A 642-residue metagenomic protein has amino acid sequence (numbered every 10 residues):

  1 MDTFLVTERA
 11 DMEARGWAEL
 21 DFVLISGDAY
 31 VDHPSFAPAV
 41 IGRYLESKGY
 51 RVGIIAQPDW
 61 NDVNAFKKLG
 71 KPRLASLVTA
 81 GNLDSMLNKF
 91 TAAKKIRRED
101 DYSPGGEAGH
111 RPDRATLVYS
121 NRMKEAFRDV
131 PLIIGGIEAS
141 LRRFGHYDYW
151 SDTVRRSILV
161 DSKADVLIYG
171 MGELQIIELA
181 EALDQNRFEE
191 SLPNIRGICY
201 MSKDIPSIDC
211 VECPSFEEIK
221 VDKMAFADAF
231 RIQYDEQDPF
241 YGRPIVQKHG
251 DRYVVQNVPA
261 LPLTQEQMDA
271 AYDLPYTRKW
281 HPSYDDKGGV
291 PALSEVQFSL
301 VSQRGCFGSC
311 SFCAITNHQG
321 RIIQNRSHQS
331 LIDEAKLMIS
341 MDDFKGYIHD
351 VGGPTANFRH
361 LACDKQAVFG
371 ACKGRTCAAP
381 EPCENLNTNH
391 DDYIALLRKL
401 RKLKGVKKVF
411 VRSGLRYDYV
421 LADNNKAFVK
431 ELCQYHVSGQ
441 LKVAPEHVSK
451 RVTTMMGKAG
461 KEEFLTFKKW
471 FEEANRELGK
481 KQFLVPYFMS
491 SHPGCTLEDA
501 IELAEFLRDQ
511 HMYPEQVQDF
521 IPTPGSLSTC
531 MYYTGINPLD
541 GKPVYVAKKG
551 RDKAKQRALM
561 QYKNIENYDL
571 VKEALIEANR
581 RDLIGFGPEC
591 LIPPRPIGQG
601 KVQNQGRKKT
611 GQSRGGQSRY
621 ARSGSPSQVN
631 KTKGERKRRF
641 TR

Functional and structural regions predicted by a protein language model:
M1-E19, A29, M224-S299: N-terminal [4Fe-4S]-dependent radical SAM core
L24, I55, D59-W60, L337-V485 (+1 more regions): Conserved SAM/AdoMet-binding glycine-rich loop
I25-Y30, K287-A314, Y347: N-terminal pre-triad scaffold of radical SAM enzymes
A29, A37, A56-H249, Q256: Glycine-rich beta-alpha loop elements in corrinoid/cobalamin-binding modules across cobalamin-dependent enzymes
N61, E189-Q237, D251, A260-L263 (+8 more regions): Terminal amphipathic helices with adjacent charged low-complexity linkers/tails
D84-A93, L141-R143, E173-E178, K203-S207 (+8 more regions): Flexible glycine/acidic-rich beta-alpha junction loops that bind and position SAM and/or redox cofactors in anaerobic
D165, A271, C306, L331 (+3 more regions): Conserved, mostly hydrophobic/aromatic
C372-R375, L591-R642: Acidic, low-complexity intrinsically disordered tails
